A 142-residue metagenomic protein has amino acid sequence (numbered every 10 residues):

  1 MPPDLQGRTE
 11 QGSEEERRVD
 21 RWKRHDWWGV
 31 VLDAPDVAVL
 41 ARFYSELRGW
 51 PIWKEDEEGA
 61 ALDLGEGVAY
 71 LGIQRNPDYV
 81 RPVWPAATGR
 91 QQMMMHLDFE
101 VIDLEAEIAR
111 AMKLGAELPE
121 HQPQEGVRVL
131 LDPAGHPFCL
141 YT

Functional and structural regions predicted by a protein language model:
P2-R42, M94-V101, Y141: N-terminal beta-strand motif that seeds the catalytic metal site of vicinal oxygen chelate
D4, P51-Q91, P137-T142: Conserved short beta-strand elements that form part of the metal-binding/catalytic scaffold of enzyme active sites
R17-R18, P82-P85, G115: A generic local structural motif
D20-R75, E107-A109, K113-H121, E125-V129: Core segments of cupin and vicinal oxygen chelate
F43-E46, V80-V101: Long, low-complexity, intrinsically disordered polar/charged segments
I102, H136: Conserved Rossmann-like nucleotide-cofactor binding loop
D132: Short, acidic, Ser/Thr-enriched surface-loop or helix-capping motifs
